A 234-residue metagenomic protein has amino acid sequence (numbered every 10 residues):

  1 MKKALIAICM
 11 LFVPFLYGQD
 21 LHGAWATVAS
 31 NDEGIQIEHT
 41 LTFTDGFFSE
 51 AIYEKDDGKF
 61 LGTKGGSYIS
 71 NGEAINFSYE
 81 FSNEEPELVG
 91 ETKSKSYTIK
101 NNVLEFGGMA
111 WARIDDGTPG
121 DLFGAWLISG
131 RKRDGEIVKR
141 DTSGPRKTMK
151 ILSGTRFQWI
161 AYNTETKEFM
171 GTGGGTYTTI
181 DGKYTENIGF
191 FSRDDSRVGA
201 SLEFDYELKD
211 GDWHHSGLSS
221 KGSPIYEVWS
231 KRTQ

Functional and structural regions predicted by a protein language model:
M1-L21: Bacterial Sec-dependent N-terminal signal peptides
A7-I8, Y177, F191: Intrinsically disordered, low-complexity segments enriched in polar/charged small residues
G18-T172, K183-Q234: Lipid interaction determinants
G174-I180: Beta-propeller blade signature
